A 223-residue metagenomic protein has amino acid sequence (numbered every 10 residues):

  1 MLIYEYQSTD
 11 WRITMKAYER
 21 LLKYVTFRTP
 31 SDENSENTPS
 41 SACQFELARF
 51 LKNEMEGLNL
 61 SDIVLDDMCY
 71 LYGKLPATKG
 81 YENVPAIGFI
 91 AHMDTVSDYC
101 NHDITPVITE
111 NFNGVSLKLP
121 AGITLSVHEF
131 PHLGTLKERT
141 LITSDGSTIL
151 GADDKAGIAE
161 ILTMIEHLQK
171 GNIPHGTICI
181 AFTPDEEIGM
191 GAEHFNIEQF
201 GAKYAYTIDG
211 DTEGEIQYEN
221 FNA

Functional and structural regions predicted by a protein language model:
M1, E19-L22, N53, A159 (+1 more regions): Active-site-proximal helix/loop capping residues that flank conserved catalytic or ligand/cofactor
M1-T14: Short, Lys/Arg-enriched N-terminal segments with co-localized hydrophobic residues within the first ~10-30 amino acids
Y4-E5, A42, E46, I90 (+2 more regions): Intrinsically disordered, low-complexity regions enriched for glutamine and histidine
W11-I13, K74, V115, I123 (+3 more regions): Intrinsically disordered, low-complexity regions
I13-K16, G57, M68, I173 (+2 more regions): Generic structural signal for short, solvent-exposed loop/turn connectors between secondary structure elements
M15-T140: Acidic/His- and Gly-rich active-site-bordering loop/insert found across diverse amide/peptide-bond hydrolases
G134-A223: Acidic/histidine-rich catalytic neighborhood of metal-dependent amide-processing enzymes
